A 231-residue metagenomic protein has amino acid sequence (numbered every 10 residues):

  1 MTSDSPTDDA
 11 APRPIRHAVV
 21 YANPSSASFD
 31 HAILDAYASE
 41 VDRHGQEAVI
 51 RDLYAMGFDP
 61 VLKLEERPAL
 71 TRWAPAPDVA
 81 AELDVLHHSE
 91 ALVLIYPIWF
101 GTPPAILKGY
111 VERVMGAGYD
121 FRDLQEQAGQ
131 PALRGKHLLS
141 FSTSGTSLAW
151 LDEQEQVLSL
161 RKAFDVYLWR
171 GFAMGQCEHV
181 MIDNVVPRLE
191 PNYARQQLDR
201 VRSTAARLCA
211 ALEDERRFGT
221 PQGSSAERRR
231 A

Functional and structural regions predicted by a protein language model:
D4-A11, Q154-Q156, A163-A231: Glycine-rich phosphate/pyrophosphate-binding loop and the adjoining helix
D8-Q46, V201: N-terminal beta1-alpha1 ligand-phosphate binding loop
A18-V20, V49-R51, V93, L139-F141 (+1 more regions): Hydrophobic/aromatic beta-strand patches that form the interior of the parallel beta-sheet core in alpha/beta enzyme
H44-V49, M174-Q176: A generic structural motif
Q46-G57, D183: A short beta-strand-loop structural module common to alpha/beta enzyme folds
L53-W73: N-terminal beta-loop-helix "entrance" segment that forms/cooperates in small-molecule cofactor or anionic ligand
P68-H87, R200-L208: Glycine-rich, highly charged phosphate/nucleotide-binding loops
D78-D165: Helix-loop-strand module that forms the ligand-binding subsite of alpha/beta enzymes
